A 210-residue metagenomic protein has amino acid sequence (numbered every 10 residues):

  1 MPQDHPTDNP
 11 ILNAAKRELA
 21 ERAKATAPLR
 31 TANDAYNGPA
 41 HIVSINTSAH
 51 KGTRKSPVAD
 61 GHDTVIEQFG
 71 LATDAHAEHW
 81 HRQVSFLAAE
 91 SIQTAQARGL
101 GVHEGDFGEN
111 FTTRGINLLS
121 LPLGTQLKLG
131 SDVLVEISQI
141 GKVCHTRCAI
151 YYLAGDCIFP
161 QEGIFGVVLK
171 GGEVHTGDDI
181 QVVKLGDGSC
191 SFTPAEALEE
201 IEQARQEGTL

Functional and structural regions predicted by a protein language model:
P2-L134, Q139-G141, E173, G188-L210: Electropositive, beta-rich accessory/interaction domains or terminal extensions that provide binding surfaces
L100-N110, C148-G163: Short, basic/aromatic beta-hairpin or loop at an interaction surface
T113-G115, G163-K170: Short alpha-helix capping/helix-loop boundary micro-motifs
S131, D178, V183-K184: Conserved "cap/hinge" positions at secondary-structure junctions
T146-Y151, Q206-L210: Short, solvent-exposed secondary-structure boundary/capping segments
C148-A149, D178, F192-P194: Short, charged, solvent-exposed linker or helix-capping segments at domain edges/interfaces that act as flexible hinges
K170-D179: Short glycine/proline-enriched turn or capping motifs at secondary-structure junctions
